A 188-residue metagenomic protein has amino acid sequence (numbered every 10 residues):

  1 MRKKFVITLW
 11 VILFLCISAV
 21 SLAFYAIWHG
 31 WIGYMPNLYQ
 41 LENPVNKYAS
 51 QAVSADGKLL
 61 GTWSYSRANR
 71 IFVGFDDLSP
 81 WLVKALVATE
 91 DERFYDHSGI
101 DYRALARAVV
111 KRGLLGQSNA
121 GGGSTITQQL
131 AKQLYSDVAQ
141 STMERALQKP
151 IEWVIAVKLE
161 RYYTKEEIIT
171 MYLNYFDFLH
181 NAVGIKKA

Functional and structural regions predicted by a protein language model:
M1-V53, R93, G113: N-terminal type II signal-anchor transmembrane helix that functions as the membrane-insertion/stop-transfer segment
K47-A188: Peptidoglycan glycan-strand catalytic modules in the bacterial/periplasmic cell-wall system
